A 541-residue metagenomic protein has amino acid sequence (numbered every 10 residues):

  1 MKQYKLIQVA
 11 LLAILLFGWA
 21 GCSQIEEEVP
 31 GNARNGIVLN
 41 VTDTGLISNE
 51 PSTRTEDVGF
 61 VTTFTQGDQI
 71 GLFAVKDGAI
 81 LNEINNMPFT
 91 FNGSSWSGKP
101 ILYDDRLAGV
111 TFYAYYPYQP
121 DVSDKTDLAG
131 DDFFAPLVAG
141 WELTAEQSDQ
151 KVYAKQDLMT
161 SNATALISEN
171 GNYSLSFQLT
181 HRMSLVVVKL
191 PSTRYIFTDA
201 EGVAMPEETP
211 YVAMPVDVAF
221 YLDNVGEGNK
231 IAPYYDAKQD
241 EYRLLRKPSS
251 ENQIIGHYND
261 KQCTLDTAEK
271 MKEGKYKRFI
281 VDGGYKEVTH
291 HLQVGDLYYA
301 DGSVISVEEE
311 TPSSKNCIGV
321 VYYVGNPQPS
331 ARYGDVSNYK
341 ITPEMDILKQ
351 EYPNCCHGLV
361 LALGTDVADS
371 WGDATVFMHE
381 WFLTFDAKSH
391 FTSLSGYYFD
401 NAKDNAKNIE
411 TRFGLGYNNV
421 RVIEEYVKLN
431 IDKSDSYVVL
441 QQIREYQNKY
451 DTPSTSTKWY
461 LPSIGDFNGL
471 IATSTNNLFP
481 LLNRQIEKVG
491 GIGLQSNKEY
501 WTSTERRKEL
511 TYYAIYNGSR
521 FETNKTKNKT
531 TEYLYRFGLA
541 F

Functional and structural regions predicted by a protein language model:
M1-A10: Bacterial N-terminal signal peptides that target proteins for export
G18-G21: C-terminal motif of bacterial Sec signal peptides marking the signal peptidase cleavage site
S23-E26: Bacterial signal peptide processing site
V29-L185, K189-T193, K277, V281: Short, low-hydrophobicity acidic/polar segments
S123-F133, K261-K272: Edge beta-strands of extracellular beta-sandwich domains
A165-Q239, T475: Short helix-loop boundary/capping segments
H257, K270-T455, K529-F541: Short, compositionally biased
I464-F541: C-terminal, surface-exposed recognition/capping segments
